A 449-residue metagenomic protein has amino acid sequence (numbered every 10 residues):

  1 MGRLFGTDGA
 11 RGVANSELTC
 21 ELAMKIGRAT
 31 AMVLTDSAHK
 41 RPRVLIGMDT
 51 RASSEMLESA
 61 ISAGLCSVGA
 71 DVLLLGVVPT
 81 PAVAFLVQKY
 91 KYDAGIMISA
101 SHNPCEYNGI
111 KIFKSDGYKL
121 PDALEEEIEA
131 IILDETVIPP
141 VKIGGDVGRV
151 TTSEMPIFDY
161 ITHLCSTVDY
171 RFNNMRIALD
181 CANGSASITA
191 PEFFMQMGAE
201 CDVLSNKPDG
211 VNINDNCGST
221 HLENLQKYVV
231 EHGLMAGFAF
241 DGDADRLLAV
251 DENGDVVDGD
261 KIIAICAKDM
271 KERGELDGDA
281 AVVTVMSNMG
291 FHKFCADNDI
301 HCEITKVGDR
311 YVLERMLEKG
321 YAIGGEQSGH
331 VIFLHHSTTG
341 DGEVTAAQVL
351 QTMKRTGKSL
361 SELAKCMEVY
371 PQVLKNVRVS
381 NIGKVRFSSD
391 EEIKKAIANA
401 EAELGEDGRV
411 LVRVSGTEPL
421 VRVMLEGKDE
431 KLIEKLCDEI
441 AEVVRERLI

Functional and structural regions predicted by a protein language model:
M1-A63, S67-V68, D146-I177, V385: An N-terminal, well-structured beta->alpha segment
F5-G6, I46, V72-V77, M97-I98 (+8 more regions): General beta-strand structural signal in soluble alpha/beta enzymes
V13, N108-H232: Gly/Ser/Thr-enriched, mixed-charge loops and adjacent short helices that form phosphate/oxyanion-binding elements
M32, D36, K40-Y107, E192-V250: N-terminal small/polar loop signature for handling phosphorylated ligands or for N-terminal nucleophile
Y92-Y107, V229-D251, D255-V256, I300-D341: Glycine-rich phosphate-binding loop
E126-I161, S166, E252-G325, I332-F333: Proline/glycine-rich low-complexity loops and linkers
R273-I449: Phosphate-binding and adjacent anionic-ligand microenvironments
